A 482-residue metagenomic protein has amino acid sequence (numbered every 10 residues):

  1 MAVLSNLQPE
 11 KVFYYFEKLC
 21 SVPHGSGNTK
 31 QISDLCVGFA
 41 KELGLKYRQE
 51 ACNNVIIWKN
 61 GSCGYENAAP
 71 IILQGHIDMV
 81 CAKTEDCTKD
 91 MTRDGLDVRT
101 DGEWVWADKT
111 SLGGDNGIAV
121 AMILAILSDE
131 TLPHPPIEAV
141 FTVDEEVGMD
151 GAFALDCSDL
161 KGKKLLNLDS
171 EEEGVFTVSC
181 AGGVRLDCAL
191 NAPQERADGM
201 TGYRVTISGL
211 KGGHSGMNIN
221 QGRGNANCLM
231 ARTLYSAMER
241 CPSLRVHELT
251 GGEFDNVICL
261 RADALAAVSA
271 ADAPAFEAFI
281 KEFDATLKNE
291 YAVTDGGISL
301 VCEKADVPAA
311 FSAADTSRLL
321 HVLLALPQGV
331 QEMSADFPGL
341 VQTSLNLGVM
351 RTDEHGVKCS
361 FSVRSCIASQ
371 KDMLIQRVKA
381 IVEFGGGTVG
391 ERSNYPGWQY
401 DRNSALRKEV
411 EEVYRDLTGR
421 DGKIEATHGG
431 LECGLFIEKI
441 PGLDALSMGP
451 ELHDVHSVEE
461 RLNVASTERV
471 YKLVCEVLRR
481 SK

Functional and structural regions predicted by a protein language model:
A2-W104: Acidic/His- and Gly-rich active-site-bordering loop/insert found across diverse amide/peptide-bond hydrolases
P9-V12, A335, Q342-S344, G348-H355 (+2 more regions): Zn-dependent metallopeptidase/amidohydrolase metal-coordination segment
E17-S21, G252-F254, A264-L265, S299-A310 (+3 more regions): A short beta-alpha structural unit
Y65-V147, A152-K163, A189-N191, G199-G202 (+5 more regions): Active-site metal-coordination/substrate-binding segment of hydrolases, especially metallo-dependent peptidases
H134-A226, M238-E239: Fold-level recognition of mixed alpha/beta catalytic cores in primary-metabolism enzymes, strongest
S158, R223-R240, A270-A273, S317-L324 (+5 more regions): His/Asp/Glu-rich mid-to-C-terminal helical/loop segments that flank catalytic regions of hydrolases
N225-N227, A231-L249, Y400-L443: Active-site-adjacent substrate-binding region of metalloamidase/peptidase-like peptide-processing proteins
P274-K288, L374-V382: Short amphipathic alpha-helices in soluble, non-transmembrane regions that often serve as interface/regulatory elements
